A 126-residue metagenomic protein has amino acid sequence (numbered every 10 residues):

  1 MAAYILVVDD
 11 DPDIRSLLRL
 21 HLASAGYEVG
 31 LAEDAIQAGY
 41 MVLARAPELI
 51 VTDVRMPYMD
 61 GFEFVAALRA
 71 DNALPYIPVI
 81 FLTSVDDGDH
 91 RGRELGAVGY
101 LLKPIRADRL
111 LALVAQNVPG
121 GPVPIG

Functional and structural regions predicted by a protein language model:
D10, V51-D53: Active-site T/S-Asp motif of two-component receiver
S16-S24: Charged docking surfaces used in two-component/phosphorelay signaling
G26-E33, M41: Short hydrophobic/Thr-rich beta-strand motif most characteristic of the beta2 strand and flanking loop of CheY-like
D34-Q37, D60-A66: Acidic catalytic/metal-coordinating carboxylates
R45-V51: Active-site beta3 strand of CheY-like receiver
M56: Receiver (REC) domain active-site loop signature in two-component systems and cognate sites in sensor histidine kinases
E63, V85-L102, R109-A112, Q116: Alpha4 helix (beta4-alpha4-beta5 surface) of REC/receiver domains from two-component response regulators
I80-L82: Hydrophobic/aromatic residues positioned on beta-strands within the core alpha/beta folds
